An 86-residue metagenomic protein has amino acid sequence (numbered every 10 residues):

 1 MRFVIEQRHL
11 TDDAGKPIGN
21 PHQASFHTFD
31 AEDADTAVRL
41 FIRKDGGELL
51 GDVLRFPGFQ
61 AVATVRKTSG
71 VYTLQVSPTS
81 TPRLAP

Functional and structural regions predicted by a protein language model:
M1-A24: Short aromatic-glycine-(Arg/Gly/Cys) micro-motifs in beta-strand/loop hairpins
I5, T28-A31, G58-A61: Generic detector of N-terminal low-structure segments
R8-D12, E32-A34, T68, T79: Generic structural motif
G19-E32, T36: A short, exposed loop/beta-hairpin motif centered on an aromatic-Gly-Thr core
A37-I42: Short amphipathic, charge-patterned alpha-helical segments
R43-P86: Short, mixed-charge low-complexity intrinsically disordered segments
